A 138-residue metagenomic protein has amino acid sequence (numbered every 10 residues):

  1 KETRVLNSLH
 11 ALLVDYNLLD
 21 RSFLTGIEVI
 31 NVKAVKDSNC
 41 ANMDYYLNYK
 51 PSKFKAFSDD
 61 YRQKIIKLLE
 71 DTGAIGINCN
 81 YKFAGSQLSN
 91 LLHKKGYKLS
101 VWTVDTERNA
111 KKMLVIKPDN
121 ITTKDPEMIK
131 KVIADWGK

Functional and structural regions predicted by a protein language model:
K1-K138: Short loop-to-alpha-helix "cap/lid" segments that border enzyme active sites across diverse enzyme classes
